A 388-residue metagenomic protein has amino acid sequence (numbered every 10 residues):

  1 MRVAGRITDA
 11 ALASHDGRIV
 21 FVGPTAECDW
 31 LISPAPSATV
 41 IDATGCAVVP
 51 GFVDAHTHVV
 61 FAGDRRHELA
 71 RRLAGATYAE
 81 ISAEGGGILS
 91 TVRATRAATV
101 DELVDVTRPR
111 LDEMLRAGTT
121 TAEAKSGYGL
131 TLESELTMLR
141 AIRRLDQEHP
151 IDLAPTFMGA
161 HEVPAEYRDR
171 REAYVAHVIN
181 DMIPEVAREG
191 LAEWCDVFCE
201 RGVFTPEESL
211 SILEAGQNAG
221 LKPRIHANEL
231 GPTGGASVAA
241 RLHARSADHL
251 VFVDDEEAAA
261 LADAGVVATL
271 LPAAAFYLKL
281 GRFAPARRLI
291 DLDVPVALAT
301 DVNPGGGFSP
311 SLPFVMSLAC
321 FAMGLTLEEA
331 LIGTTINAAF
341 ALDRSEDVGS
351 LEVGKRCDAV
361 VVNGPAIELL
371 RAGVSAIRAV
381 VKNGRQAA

Functional and structural regions predicted by a protein language model:
M1-P34: N-terminal metal-binding scaffold of metallo-dependent hydrolase/deaminase domains
M1-V3, T334-I336, V353-A388: C-terminal cap of metal-dependent C-N hydrolases
L12, G17, G45, H56 (+13 more regions): Divalent metal-coordination and catalytic microenvironments
A35, T39-V106: Metal-associated gating/positioning segment near the N- to mid-region
L89-R108, D112, T120-T233: Metal-coordinating catalytic core of metallo-dependent amide/deamination hydrolases
A117, E189-G190, A219, L242 (+3 more regions): Structural motif
K222-P223, P232-D347, V362-L369, Q386-A388: Active-site-adjacent C-terminal substructures of enzyme catalytic domains
